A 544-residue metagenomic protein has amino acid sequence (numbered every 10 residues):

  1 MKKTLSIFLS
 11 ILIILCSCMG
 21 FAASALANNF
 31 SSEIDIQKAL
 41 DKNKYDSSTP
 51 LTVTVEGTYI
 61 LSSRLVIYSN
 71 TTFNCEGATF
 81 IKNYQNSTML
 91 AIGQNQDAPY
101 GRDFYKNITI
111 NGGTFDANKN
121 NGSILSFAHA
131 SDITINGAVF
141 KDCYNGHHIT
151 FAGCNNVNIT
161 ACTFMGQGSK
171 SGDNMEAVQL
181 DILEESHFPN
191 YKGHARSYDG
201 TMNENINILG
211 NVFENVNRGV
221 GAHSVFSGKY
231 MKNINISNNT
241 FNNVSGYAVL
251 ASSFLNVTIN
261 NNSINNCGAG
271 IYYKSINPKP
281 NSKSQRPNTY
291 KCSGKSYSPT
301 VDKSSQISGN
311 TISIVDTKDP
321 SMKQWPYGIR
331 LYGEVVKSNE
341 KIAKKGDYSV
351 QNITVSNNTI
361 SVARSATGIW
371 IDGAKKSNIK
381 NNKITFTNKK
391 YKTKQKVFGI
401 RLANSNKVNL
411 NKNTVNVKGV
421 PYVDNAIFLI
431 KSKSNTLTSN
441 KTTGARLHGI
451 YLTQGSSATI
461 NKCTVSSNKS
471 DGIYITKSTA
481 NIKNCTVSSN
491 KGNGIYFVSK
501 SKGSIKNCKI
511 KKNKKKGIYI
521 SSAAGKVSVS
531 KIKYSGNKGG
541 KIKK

Functional and structural regions predicted by a protein language model:
M1-I7: Positively charged n-region of N-terminal signal peptides that target proteins for export
S17-N28: Sec-dependent signal peptide cleavage junction
S31-L40, S48-T88, N95, T114-F115 (+2 more regions): N-terminal extracellular ligand-recognition/capping segment immediately after the signal peptide
T52-T54, I60, V66, T72-N74 (+33 more regions): Extracellular beta-strand solenoid repeats
I60-R64, K82-T88, N118-I124, Y144-F151 (+15 more regions): Short glycine/acidic-rich loop motifs that flank beta-strands on beta-rich extracellular proteins
A78-T79, Y105-K106, G113, A130 (+13 more regions): Small-residue (G/S/T/A) turn/hinge positions that recur once per unit in extracellular repeat modules
D97-N233, S237-N242: Right-handed parallel beta-helix
